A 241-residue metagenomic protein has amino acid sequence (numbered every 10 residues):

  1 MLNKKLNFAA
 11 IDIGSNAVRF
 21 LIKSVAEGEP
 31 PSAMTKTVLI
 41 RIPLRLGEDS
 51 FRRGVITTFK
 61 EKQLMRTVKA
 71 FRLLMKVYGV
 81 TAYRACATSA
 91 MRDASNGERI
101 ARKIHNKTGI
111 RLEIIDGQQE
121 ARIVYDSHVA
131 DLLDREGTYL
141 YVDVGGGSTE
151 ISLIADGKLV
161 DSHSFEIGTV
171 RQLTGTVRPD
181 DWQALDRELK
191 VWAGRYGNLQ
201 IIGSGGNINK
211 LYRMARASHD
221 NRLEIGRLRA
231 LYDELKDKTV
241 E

Functional and structural regions predicted by a protein language model:
N3, T37-L39: Local beta-strand/beta-hairpin segments that build beta-sheet-rich folds
N3-A9: Extreme N-terminal starter segment of soluble prokaryotic enzymes
F8, I22, D49-T81, T88-R102 (+2 more regions): Helical "lid/coupling" subdomains associated with nucleotide-phosphate turnover
A9, L21-P30: Active-site neighborhood of HAD-like aspartate-dependent phosphohydrolases
D12-A17, V142-S148, S204-N207: A short acidic Gly-Thr/Ser loop motif
V18-R19, L46, R122-Y125, V144-E150: Short glycine/serine/threonine-rich phosphate/pyrophosphate-binding segments that cradle anionic phosphate groups
G28-T37, K158-D161: Beta-strand initiation motifs
I40-L44: A structural signal for short, well-ordered beta-strand segments
